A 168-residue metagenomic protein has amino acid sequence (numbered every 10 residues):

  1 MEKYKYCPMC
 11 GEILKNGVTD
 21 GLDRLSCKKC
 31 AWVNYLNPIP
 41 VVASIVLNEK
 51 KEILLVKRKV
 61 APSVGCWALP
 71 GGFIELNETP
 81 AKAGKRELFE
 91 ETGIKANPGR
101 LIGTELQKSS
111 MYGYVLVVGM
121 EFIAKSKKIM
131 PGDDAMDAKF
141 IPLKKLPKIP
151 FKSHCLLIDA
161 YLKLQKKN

Functional and structural regions predicted by a protein language model:
M1-K5, G21-L22: Flanking scaffold residues of small Cys/His-coordinated metal-binding clusters
C7-C10, C27-C30: Short cysteine-rich clusters marking metal-coordination/redox-active sites
N16-V18, K95-G103: A short coil-to-beta-strand element that immediately follows conserved catalytic motifs
G17-L22, N37-P40: Short Cys/His-rich "knuckle" micro-motifs
K29-I53, F73, T104: Conserved N-terminal beta-strand and adjoining loop/helix that marks the start of the Nudix/MutT-like hydrolase domain
N48-E90: Conserved Nudix-box catalytic region and its N-terminal flanking loop in Nudix hydrolases and closely related
E105-K128, L162: Active-site-adjacent beta-strand/loop module that shapes the phosphate/pyrophosphate-binding cleft
M130-A160: NUDIX/MutT-family hydrolases
